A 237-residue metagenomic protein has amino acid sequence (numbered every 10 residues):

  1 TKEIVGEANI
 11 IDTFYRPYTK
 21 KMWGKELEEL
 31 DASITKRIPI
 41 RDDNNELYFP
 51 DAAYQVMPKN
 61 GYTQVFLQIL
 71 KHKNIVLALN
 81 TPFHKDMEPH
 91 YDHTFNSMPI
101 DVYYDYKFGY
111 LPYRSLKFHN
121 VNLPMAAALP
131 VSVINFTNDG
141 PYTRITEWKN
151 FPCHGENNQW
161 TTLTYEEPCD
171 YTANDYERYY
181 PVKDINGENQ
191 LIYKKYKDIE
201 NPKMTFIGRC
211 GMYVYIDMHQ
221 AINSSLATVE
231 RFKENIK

Functional and structural regions predicted by a protein language model:
T1-H93, S97, V102-Y104: Active-site/ligand-binding neighborhood in enzyme catalytic cores
Q64, Q68, L191, S224-A227: Alpha-helical elements of Rossmann-like donor-binding domains used by nucleotide-donor carbohydrate transfer enzymes
T81-I199: Mid-domain catalytic core of redox enzymes that form a hydrophobic substrate pocket/lid adjacent to a catalytic redox
P89, H219-Q220: Generic recognition of short, well-ordered alpha-helical segments
F108, I216-H219: Short, solvent-exposed loop/turn segments at secondary-structure boundaries
D198-V214, A221-S224: Short FAD-binding loop at a beta-strand-to-alpha-helix junction that anchors the flavin cofactor in diverse
I222-K237: Internal hydrophobic alpha-helix adjacent to the cofactor/substrate pocket in enzyme cavities
